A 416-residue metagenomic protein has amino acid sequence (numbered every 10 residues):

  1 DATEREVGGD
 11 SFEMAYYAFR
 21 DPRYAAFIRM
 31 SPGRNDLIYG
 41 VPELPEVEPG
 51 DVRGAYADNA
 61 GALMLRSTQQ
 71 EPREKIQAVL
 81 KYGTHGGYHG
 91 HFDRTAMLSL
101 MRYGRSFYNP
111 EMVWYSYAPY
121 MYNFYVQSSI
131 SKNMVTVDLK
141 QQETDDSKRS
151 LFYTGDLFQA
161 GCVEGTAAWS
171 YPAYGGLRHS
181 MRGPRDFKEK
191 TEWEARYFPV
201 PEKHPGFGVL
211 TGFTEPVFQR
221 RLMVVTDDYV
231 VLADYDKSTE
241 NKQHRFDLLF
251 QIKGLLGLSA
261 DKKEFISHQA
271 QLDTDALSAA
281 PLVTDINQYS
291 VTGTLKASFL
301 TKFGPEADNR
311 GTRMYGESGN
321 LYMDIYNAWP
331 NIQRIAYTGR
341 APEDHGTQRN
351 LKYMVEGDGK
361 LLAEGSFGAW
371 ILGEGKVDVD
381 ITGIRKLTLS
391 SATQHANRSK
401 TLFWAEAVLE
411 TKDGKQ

Functional and structural regions predicted by a protein language model:
D1-V7, T95: Charged/polar, low-hydrophobicity segments characteristic of intrinsically disordered regions and flexible loops
T3-E4, E13-Y17: Long, charge-rich alpha-helical interaction segments
G8-E13, D21: Extended, charged heptad-repeat coiled-coil rod domains that mediate dimerization and scaffolding in large chromosome
A18-A297, F303-P342: Catalytic and substrate-binding regions of extracellular carbohydrate-active enzymes, especially polysaccharide lyases
K262-S278, S290, E306-Y315, G339-Q416: Gly-Asp-aromatic-enriched flexible segments
